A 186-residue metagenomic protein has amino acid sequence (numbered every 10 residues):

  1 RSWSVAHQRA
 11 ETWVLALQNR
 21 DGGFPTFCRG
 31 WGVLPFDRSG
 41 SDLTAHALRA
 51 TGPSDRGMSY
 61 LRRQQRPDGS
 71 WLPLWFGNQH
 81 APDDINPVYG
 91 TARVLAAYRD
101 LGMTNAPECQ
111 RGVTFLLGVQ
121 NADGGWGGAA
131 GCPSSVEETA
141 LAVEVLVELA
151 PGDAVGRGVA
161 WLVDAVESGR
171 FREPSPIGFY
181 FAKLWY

Functional and structural regions predicted by a protein language model:
R1-T12, A16-S59, R63-Y186: An alpha-helical repeat/solenoid feature that recognizes helix-turn-helix modules
